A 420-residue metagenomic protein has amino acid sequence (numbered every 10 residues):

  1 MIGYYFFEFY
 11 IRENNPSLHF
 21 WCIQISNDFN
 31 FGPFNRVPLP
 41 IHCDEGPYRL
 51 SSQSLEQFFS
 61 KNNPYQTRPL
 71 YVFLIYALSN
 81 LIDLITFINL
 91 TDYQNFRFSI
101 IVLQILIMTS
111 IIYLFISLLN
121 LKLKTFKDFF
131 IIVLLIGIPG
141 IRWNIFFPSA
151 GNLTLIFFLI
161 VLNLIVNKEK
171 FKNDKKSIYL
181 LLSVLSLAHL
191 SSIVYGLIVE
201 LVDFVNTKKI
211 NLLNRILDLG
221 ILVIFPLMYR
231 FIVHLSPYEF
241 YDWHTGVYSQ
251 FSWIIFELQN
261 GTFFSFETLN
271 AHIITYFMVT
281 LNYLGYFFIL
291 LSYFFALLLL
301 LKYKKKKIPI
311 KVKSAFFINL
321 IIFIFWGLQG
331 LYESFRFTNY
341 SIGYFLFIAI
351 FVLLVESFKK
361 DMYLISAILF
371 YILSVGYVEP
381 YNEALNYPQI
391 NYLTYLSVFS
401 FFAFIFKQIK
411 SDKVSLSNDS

Functional and structural regions predicted by a protein language model:
F7-E8, N214-K302: Membrane-lumen/periplasm interface segments of specific transmembrane helices in polyprenyl phosphate-linked
T86-F98, I112-G137, I310-F316, D361-S366: Transmembrane-helix signature of polytopic, membrane-embedded enzymes that assemble or transfer cell-envelope glycans
F98-K122, F295-K302: Transmembrane-helix motifs of polytopic, lipid-linked glycan transferases
L103-L106, F129-I160, I165, A188 (+3 more regions): Multi-pass, polyprenyl lipid-linked donor-dependent membrane glycosyltransferases
L114, F204, M278-W326, F345-K359 (+1 more regions): Hydrophobic, aromatic-rich transmembrane alpha-helices and their immediate juxtamembrane boundary segments
L114, L153-K170, S177, L181 (+1 more regions): Specific aromatic-rich, kink-prone transmembrane helix
L162, N167-F171, L180-L182, V194-V223 (+1 more regions): Perimembrane helix-loop-helix junctions
D174-L190, G196-L201, L222-I224, F323-I324 (+1 more regions): Membrane-interface alpha helices of multi-pass inner-membrane proteins
